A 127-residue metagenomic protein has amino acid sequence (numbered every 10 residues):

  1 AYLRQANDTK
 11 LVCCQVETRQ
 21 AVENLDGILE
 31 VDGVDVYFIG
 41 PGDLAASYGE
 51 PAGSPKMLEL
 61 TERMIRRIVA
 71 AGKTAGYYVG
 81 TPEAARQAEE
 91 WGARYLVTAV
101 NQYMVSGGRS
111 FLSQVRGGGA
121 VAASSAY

Functional and structural regions predicted by a protein language model:
A1-Y127: Expand to "…catalyze enediolate/carbanion chemistry for C-C bond making/breaking, isomerization, decarboxylation
